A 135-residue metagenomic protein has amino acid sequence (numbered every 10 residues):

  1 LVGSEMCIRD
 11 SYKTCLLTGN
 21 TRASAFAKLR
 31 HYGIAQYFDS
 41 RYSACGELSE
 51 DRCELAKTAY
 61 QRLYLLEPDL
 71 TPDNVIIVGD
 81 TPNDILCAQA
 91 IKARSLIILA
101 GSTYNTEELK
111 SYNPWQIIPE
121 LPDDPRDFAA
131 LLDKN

Functional and structural regions predicted by a protein language model:
L1-I8: Short, small-residue-biased leader/transition segments that mark boundaries at the very start of proteins
I8-R9, Y60, I85-A90: Surface-exposed amphipathic alpha-helices with a cationic face
I8-Y32, Y42-E50: Substrate-recognition element of Asp-dependent hydrolases with the DxDx(T/V) motif
S11, A35-D39, W115: Conserved H-loop
A44, W115-D123: Short acidic-hydrophobic, aromatic-tinged amphipathic segments that line or gate anion-handling sites
A56-I85: Conserved Lys-Pro-Asp/Glu-containing loop-to-beta segment of HAD-superfamily phosphomonoesterases, centered on
I77-Q116: Acidic, Mg2+-coordinating phosphoryl-transfer loop and its flanking beta/alpha structural elements, shared across
P125-N135: Short amphipathic alpha-helix with an adjacent loop that forms part of the alpha/beta core around
